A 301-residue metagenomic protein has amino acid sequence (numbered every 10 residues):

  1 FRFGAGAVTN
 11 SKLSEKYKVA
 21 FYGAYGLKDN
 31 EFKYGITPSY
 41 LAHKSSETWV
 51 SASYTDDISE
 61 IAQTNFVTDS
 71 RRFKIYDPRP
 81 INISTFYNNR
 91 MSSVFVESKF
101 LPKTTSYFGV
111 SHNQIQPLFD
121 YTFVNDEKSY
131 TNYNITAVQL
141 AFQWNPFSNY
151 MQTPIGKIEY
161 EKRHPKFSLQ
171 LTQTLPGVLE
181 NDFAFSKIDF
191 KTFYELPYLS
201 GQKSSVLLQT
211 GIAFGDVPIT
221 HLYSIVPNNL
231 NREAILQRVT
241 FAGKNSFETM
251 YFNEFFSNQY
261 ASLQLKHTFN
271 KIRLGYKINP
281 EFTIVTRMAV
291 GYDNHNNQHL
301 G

Functional and structural regions predicted by a protein language model:
F1-F3, N30-Y34, N88-S92, N132-V138 (+3 more regions): Residues that define the transmembrane beta-barrel architecture of outer-membrane proteins
F3-T9, I36-Y40, V94-S98, L140-P146 (+5 more regions): Residues on the lipid-exposed face of transmembrane beta-strands in outer-membrane beta-barrel proteins
A5-G6, S11, E15-D29, K33-P38 (+7 more regions): Transmembrane beta-strand segments that form the barrel wall of outer-membrane beta-barrel proteins
V8, R79-N113, I155-Y160, Y251-G275: Outer-membrane beta-barrel transmembrane strands
L13-K18, H43-W49, K103, S148-H164 (+3 more regions): Short loop/turn motifs that connect adjacent beta-strands in outer-membrane beta-barrel proteins
G26-K28, T55-I61, K103, N113-P117 (+5 more regions): Structural signature of outer-membrane beta-barrel domains
S39-S98, P117-Y121, N125-Y130, T210-N253: Outer-membrane beta-barrel translocator/channel fold
K128-Y133, H221-G301: Outer membrane beta-barrel transmembrane domains
